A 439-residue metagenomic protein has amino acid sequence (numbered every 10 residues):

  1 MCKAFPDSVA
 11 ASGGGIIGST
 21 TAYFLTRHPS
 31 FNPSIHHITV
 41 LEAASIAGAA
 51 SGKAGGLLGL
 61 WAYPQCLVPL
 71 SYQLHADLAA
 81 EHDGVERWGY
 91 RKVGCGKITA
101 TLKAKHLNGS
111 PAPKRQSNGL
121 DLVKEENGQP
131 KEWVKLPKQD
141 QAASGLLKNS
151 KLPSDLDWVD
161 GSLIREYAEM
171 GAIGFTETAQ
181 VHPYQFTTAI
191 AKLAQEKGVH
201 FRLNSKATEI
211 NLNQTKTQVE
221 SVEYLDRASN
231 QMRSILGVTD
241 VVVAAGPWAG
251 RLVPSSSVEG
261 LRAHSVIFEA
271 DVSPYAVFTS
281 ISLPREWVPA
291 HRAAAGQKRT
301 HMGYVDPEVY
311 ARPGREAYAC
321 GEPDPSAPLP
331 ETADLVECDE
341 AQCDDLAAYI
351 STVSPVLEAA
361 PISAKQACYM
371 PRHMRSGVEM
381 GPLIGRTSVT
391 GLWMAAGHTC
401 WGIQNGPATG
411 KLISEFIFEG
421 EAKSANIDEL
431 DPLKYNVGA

Functional and structural regions predicted by a protein language model:
F5, S229-D240: Core beta-strand elements of the Rossmann-like FAD/NAD(P) dinucleotide-binding domain in flavoenzyme oxidoreductases
F5-T39: N-terminal Rossmann-like FAD-binding beta1-loop-alpha1 element of flavoenzymes
I17, I46, W248: Conserved Rossmann-like nucleotide-cofactor binding loop
Y23-R27, G56-L58, W88-R91, T239-T390: Active-site substrate-recognition segment that forms the wall of the catalytic cavity or substrate channel
F24, H36-H37, A43-S117: Conserved FAD-binding subdomain of flavin-dependent enzymes
C66-L70, I173-L193, L335-Q342, C400 (+1 more regions): Short beta-strand to alpha-helix junction loop
E81-H82, Y90-R91, K97-L203, E209-T217 (+1 more regions): Flavin (FAD/FMN) cofactor-binding and adjacent substrate-gating region of FAD-dependent oxidoreductase domains
Y349-A439: C-terminal catalytic lobe of FAD-dependent flavoproteins
